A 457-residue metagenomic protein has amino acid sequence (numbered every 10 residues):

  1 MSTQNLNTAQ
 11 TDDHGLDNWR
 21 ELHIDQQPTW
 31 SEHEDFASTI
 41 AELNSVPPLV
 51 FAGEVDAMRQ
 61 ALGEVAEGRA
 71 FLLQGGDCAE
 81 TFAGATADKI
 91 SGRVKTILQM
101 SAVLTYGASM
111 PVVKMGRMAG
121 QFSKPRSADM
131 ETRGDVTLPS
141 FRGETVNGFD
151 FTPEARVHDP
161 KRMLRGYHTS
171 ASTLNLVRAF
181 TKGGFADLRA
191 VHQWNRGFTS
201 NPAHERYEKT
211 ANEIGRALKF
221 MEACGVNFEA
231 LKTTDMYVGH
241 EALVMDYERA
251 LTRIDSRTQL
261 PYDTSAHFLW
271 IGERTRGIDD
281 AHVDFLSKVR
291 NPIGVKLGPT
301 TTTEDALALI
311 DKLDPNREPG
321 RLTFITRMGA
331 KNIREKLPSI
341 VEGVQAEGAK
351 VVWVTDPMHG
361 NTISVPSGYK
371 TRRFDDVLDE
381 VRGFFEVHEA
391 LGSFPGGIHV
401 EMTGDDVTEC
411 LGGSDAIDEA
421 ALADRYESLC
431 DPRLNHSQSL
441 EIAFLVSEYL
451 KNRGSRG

Functional and structural regions predicted by a protein language model:
M1-V46, G412-G457: N-terminal charge/polar-biased segments
S2-N147: Long, contiguous, compositionally biased segments that the model treats as domain-scale units
G68-R69, W353-T355: Short coil-to-beta-strand
F71-D77, S287-V289, E318-G320, H359-S364: Short acidic (Asp/Glu) and glycine-rich catalytic loops that position anionic groups and cofactors
G76, G116, G298, D356-M358 (+1 more regions): Anionic group-transfer/hydrolysis microenvironments
A79-E80, A85-G329, R372, E380 (+2 more regions): Active-site-facing alpha/beta catalytic cores
K124-A128, G197-F198, E335-L337, I363-S367 (+1 more regions): Short acidic, glycine/serine/threonine-rich loops at helix termini
R321-W353, H359-V407: Non-transmembrane, aqueous-exposed alpha-helical and coiled segments at domain scale
